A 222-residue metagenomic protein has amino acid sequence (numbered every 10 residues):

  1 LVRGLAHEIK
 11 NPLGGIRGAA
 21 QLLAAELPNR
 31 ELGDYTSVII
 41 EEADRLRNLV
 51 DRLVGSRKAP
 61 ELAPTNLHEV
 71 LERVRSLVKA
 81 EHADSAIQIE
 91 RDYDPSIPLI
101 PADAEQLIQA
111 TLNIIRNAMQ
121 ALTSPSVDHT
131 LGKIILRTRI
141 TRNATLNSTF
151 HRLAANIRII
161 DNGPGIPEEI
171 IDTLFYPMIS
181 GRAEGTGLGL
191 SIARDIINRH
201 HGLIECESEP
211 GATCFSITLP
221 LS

Functional and structural regions predicted by a protein language model:
L13-D44, L62, L99: Histidine phosphotransfer helical core of two-component systems
A63-R75, R137: A conserved beta-strand-to-alpha-helix junction within the catalytic ATP-binding
Q88-P98, T141: Conserved catalytic submotifs in the C-terminal HATPase_c
H129-I157: Short beta-strand-loop-beta element adjacent to the nucleotide/active-site pocket used for signaling
R152-A154, I166-P177: Short conserved segment of the HATPase_c
G189, A193: Short alpha-helical Gxxx[C/S/T] motif in the catalytic ATP-binding
